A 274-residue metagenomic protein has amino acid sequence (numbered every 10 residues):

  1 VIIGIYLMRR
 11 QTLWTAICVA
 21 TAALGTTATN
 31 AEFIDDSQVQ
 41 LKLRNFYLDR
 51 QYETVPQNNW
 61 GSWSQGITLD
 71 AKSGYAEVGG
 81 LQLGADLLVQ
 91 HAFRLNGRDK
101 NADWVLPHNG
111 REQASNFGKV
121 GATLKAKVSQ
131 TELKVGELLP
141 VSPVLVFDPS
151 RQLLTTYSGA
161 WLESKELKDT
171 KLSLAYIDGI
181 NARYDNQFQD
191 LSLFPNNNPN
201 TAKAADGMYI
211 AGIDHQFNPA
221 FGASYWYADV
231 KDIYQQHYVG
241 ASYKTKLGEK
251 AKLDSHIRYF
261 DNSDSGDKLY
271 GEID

Functional and structural regions predicted by a protein language model:
V1-I34: Cleavable N-terminal export/targeting peptides
A22-P140, K165: Beta-barrel outer-membrane channel/assembly domains of diderm bacteria
V39, G79-L81, Q130-K134, D169-L174 (+3 more regions): Repeated loop/turn-to-beta-strand initiation elements of outer-membrane beta-barrel proteins
N45-D49, L87-F93, V128-Q130, E137-P143 (+4 more regions): Transmembrane beta-strands of outer-membrane beta-barrel pores
Y52-Q57, N96-N101, V144-Q152, Y184-L191 (+2 more regions): Outer-membrane beta-barrel translocator domains and adjoining extracellular loop/strand segments of Gram-negative
I67-G74, A122-V128, V135, Y157-L167 (+3 more regions): Feature captures outer-membrane beta-barrel proteins of Gram-negative bacteria and organelles
F93, S173-P195, A202-M208, K250-D274: Outer-membrane beta-barrel translocator/channel fold
F147-L154, G179-R183, K203-A205, A228-Y238: Solvent-exposed loop/turn segments connecting transmembrane beta-strands in outer-membrane beta-barrel proteins
